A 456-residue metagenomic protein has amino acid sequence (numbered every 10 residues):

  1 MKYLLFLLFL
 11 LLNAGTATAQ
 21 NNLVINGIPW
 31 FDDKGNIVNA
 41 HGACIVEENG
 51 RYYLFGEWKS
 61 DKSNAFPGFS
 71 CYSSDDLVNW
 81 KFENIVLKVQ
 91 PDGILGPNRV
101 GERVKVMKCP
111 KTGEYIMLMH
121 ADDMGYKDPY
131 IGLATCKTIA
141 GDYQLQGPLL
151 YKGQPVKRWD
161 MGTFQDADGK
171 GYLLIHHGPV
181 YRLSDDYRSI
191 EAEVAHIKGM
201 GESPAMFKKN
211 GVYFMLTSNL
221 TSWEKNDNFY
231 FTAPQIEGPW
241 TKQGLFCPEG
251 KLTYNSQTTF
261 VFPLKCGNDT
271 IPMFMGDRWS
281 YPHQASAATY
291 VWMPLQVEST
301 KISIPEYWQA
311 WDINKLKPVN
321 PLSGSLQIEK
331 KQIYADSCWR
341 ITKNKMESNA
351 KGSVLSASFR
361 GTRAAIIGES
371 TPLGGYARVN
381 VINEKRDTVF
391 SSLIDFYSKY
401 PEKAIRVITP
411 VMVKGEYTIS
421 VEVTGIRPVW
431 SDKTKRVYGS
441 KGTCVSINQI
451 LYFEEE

Functional and structural regions predicted by a protein language model:
M1-N21: Bacterial Sec-dependent N-terminal signal peptides
L12-A17, K137, D387, I408: Intrinsically disordered/low-complexity terminal segments and short unstructured peptides
G15, W279, T424: Anionic group-transfer/hydrolysis microenvironments
A19-T342, E347-N349, S353-S358, R363-A365: Carbohydrate-active catalytic/glycan-binding domains of CAZyme proteins, especially the secreted or lumenal ectodomains
N314-E456: Glycan-recognition surfaces in beta-rich domains, encompassing non-catalytic CBMs and lectin-like receptor-binding
